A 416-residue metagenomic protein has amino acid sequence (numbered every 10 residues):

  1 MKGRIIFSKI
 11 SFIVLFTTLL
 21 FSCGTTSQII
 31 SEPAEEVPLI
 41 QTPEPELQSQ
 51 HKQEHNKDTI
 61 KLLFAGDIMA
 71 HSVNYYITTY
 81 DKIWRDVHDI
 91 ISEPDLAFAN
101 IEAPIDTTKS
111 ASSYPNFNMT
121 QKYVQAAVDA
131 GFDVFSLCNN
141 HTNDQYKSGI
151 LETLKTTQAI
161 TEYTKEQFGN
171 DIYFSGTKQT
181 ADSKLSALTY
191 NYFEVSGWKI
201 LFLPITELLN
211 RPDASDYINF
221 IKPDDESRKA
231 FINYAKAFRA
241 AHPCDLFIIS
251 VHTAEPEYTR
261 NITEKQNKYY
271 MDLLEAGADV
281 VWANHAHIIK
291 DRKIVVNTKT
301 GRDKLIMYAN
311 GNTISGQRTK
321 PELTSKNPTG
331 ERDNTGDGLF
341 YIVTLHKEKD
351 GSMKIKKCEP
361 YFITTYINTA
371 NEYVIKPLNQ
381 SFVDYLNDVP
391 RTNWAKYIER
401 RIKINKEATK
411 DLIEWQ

Functional and structural regions predicted by a protein language model:
F21-S22: C-terminal motif of bacterial Sec signal peptides marking the signal peptidase cleavage site
E32, Q53-T59, M69, H242 (+1 more regions): A short C-terminal boundary segment appended to hydrolase-like catalytic domains
E32-Y146, T153, I160-Q167, D171-F174: N-terminal catalytic scaffold of extracellular/periplasmic and nuclease hydrolases that process anionic headgroups
H71-V73, I105-T108, S136, T142-L154 (+5 more regions): Active-site environment of divalent metal-dependent phosphoester hydrolases
Y75-I77, D81-R85, A187, E194-F247 (+1 more regions): Binuclear metal-dependent hydrolase catalytic cores centered on His/Asp/Glu-rich metal-binding motifs
P94-D106, C138-N140, L209, A235-R260: Short acidic, glycine-rich surface-loop motifs adjacent to enzyme active sites
T108-V128, C244-G277: Active-site-proximal segments of metal-dependent phosphoesterases and phosphodiesterases across multiple
G131-V134, E264-L339: Conserved beta-sheet core of the metallophosphoesterase superfamily
